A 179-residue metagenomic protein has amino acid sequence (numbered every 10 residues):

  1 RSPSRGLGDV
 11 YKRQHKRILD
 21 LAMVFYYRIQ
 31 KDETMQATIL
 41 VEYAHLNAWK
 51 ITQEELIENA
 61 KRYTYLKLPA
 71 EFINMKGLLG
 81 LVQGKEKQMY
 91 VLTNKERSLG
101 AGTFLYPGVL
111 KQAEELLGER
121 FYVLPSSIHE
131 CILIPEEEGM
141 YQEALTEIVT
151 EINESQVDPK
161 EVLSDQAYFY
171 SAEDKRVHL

Functional and structural regions predicted by a protein language model:
R1-Y11: Single conserved hydrophobic/aromatic residue that forms the stacking wall/gate of nucleotide- or nucleobase-binding
K12-Q156, E161: A contiguous, surface-oriented mixed alpha/beta subdomain in the mid-to-C-terminal portion of proteins that forms
T150-L179: TerminUS-proximal long segments
